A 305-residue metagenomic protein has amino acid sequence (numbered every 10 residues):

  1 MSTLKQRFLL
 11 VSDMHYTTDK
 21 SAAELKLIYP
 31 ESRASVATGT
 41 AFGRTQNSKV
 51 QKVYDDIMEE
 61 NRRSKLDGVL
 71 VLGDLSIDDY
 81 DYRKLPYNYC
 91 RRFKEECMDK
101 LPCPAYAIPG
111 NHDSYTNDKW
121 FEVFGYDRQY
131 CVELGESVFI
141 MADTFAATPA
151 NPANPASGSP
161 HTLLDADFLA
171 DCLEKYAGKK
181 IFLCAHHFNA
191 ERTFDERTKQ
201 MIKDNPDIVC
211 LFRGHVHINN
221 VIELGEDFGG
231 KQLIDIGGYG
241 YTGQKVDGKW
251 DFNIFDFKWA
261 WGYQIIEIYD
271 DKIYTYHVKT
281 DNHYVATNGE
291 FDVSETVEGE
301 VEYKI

Functional and structural regions predicted by a protein language model:
M1-K84: N-terminal active-site segment of His-dependent metallophosphoesterases
S2-L4, F255-I305: A short C-terminal boundary segment appended to hydrolase-like catalytic domains
K5-G39, E136-T148, C184-H186, G230-G238 (+1 more regions): Active-site-proximal beta-strand elements of phosphoester/diester hydrolases
F8-L10, V71, A107, L183 (+1 more regions): Residue-level marker for buried hydrophobic side chains located in beta-strands that build the well-ordered beta-sheet
D13, G73-D74, G110-N111, H186 (+1 more regions): Active-site glycine-centered loops adjacent to acidic/histidine catalytic or metal-binding residues that shape
Y16, C184-A190, V209-N219: Histidine-centered catalytic micro-motifs
V71-L72, L173-E191: Short acidic, glycine-rich surface-loop motifs adjacent to enzyme active sites
Y80-D171, K175, R197-C210, I218-Y269 (+1 more regions): Extended active-site neighborhood of metal-dependent phosphoesterases/phosphodiesterases
